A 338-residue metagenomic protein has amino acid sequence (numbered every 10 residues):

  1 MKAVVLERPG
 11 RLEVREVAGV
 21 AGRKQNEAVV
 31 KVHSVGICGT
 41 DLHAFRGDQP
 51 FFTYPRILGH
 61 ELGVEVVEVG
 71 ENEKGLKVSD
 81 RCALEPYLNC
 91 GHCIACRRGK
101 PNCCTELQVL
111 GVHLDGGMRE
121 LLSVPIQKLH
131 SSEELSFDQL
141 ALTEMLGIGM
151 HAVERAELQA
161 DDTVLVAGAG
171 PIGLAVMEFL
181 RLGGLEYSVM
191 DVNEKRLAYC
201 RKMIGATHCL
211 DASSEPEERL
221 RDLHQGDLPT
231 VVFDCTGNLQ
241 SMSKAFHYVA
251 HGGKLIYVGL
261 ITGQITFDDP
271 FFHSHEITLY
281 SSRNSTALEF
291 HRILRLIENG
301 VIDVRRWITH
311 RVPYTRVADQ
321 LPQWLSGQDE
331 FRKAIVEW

Functional and structural regions predicted by a protein language model:
M1, S243, A287-W338: C-terminal hydrophobic helical "lid"/dimerization subdomain of Rossmann-like NAD(P)H-dependent oxidoreductases
A18-V35, D48-I94, E133-L135: Glycine-rich beta-strand-centered segment in the early N-terminal region that forms part of a ligand/cofactor-binding
E61, D80-R81, A95, L121 (+4 more regions): Residue-level marker of beta-strand positions
C90-A167, R305: NAD(P)H dinucleotide-binding glycine-rich loop of Rossmann-like/cofactor-binding domains, especially the beta1-alpha1
L135-S214: Mid-domain Rossmann-like dinucleotide-binding core that forms the NAD(H)/NADP(H) cofactor-binding site
P216-G226: Short amphipathic alpha-helix with an adjacent loop that forms part of the alpha/beta core around
L239-N299, W338: Glycine-rich phosphate-binding loop and adjacent beta-alpha segment of Rossmann(oid) nucleotide-cofactor-binding
